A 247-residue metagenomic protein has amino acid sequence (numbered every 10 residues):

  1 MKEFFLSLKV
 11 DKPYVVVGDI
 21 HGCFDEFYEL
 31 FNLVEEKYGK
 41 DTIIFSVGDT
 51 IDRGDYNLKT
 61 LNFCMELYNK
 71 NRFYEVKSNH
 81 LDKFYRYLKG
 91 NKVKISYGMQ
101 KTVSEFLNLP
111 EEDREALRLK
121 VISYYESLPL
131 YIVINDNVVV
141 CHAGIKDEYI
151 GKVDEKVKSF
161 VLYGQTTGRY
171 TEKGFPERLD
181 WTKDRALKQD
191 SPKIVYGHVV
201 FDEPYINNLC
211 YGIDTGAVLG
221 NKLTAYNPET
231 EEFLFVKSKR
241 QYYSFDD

Functional and structural regions predicted by a protein language model:
M1-L61: N-terminal active-site segment of His-dependent metallophosphoesterases
E3-V10, E35-E36, L67-Y68, I132-I134 (+2 more regions): A short acidic-Thr-Gly-centered motif at the start of a beta-strand
K9, Q165-D247: Acidic, His/Gly-rich catalytic cores of divalent-metal-dependent hydrolytic chemistry
Y14-H21, V138-G144, Y211-I213: Active-site-proximal beta-strand elements of phosphoester/diester hydrolases
D19, D49, C64, S78-N79 (+6 more regions): Divalent metal-coordination and catalytic microenvironments
H21-D25, D52-D55, L81-Y85, D147-E148 (+2 more regions): Active-site environment of divalent metal-dependent phosphoester hydrolases
R53-V138, F160-L162, G168-R169, T182: Active-site neighborhood of divalent metal-dependent phosphoester bond hydrolases
L117-C141, K146, G151-E203: His/acidic metal-ligating clusters that form di-metal
